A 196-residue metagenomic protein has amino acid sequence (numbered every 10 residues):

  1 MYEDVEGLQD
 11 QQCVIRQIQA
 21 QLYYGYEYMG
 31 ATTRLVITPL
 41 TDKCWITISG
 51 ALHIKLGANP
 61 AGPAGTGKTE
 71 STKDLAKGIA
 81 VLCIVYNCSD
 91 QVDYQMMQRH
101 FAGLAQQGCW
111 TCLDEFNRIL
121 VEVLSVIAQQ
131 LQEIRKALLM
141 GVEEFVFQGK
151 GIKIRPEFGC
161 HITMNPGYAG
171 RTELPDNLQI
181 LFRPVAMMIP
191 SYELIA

Functional and structural regions predicted by a protein language model:
M1-P39, K43: Extended, charged/polar low-complexity intrinsically disordered regions
L40-T41, S49-K55: Phosphate-binding P-loop
S49, V92-E115, E144-K153: Conserved alpha-helical scaffold flanking the Walker A/P-loop in AAA+ ATPase domains
H53-Y86, H100-G103, V126-A128, E133: Walker A/P-loop
K55-G57, L82-I84, Q107-T111, E122 (+1 more regions): Loop/turn-to-beta-strand initiation segments
T66, D90-D93, N117-L120, C160 (+2 more regions): Conserved nucleotide-binding/hydrolysis micro-motifs of P-loop NTPases
Q95-Q98, R171-A196: Conserved AAA+ ATPase core "coupling" helix
F101-A102, N117-R155, G159-Y168, D176 (+1 more regions): Conserved catalytic/switch belt of AAA+ P-loop NTPases
